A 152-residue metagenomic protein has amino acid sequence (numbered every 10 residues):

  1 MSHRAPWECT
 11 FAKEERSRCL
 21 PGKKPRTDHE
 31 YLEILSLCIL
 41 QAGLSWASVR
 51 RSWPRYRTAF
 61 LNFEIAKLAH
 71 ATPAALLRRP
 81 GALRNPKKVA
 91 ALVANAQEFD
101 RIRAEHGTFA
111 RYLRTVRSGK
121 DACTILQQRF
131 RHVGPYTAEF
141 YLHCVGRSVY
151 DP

Functional and structural regions predicted by a protein language model:
M1-A82: N-terminal polyanion-binding entry modules of DNA glycosylases/AP lyases and select other DNA-binding proteins
H29-E33, P54, P86-V93, E139: Non-catalytic, well-ordered alpha-helical scaffold segments
A42-S48, F99-G107, G146-Y150: Short helix-capping/linker segments at secondary-structure and domain boundaries
P54-R55, Q97, H143-G146: Short amphipathic alpha-helical surface patches that mediate protein-protein
Y56, A122, T137-A138: Generic structural signal for hydrophobic residues
A59-R129: Alpha-helical ds-nucleic-acid-binding substructure associated with the helix-hairpin-helix region of base-excision DNA
C123-Q127, R131, F140-P152: Phosphate-backbone recognition surface of nucleic-acid-processing proteins
